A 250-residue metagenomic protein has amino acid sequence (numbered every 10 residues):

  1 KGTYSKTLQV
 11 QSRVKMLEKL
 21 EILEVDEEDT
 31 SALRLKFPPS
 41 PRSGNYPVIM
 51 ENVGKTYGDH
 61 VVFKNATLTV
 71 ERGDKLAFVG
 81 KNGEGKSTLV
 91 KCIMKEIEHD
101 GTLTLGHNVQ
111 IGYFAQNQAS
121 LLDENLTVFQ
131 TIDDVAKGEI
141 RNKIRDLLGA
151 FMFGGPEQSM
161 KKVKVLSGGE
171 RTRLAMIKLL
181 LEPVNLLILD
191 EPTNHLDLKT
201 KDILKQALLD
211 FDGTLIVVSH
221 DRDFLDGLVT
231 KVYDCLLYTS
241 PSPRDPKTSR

Functional and structural regions predicted by a protein language model:
K1-L8, V25: Short intracellular "coupling" helices and adjacent cytoplasmic loop segments at the cytosolic face of multi-pass
T7-V10, R141: Alpha-helix N-cap/helix-initiation sites
Q9-S12, D210: Alpha-helical initiation/capping and key positions within long helical/coiled-coil segments
S12-E21: Structured, non-catalytic alpha/beta "coupling" segments that mediate domain-domain communication and provide generic
E21-E27: Amphipathic alpha-helical coiled-coil segments
S31-S240, R244, R250: ABC ATP-binding cassette signature C-motif
